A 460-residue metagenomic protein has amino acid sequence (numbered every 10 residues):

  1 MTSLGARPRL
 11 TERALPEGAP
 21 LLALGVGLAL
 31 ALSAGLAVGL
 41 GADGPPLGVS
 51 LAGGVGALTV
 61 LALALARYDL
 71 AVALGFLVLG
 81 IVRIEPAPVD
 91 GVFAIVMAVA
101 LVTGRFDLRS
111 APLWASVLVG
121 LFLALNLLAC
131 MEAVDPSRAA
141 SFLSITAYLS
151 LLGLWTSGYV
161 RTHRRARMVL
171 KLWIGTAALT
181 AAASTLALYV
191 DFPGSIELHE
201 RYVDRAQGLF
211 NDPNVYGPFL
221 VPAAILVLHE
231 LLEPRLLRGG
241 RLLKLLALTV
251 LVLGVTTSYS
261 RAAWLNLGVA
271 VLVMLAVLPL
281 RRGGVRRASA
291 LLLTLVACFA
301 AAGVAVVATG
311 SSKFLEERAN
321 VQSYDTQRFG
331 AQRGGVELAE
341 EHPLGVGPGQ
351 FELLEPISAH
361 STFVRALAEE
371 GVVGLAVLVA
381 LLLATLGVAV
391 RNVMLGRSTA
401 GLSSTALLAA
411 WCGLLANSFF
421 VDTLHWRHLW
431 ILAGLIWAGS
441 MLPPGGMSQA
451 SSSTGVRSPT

Functional and structural regions predicted by a protein language model:
T2-V26, L30, L395-A400, A433-T460: A juxtamembrane structural motif centered on a specific transmembrane helix
P16-G18, A182, L186-D191, T257 (+4 more regions): A membrane-periplasm/extracellular boundary helix in multi-pass inner-membrane enzymes that assemble envelope glycans
A29-S33, G56-L61, M97, G120-L128 (+7 more regions): Alpha-helical transmembrane segments of multi-pass inner-membrane proteins
A31-S33, I95-A100, G268-L272, L408-L415 (+1 more regions): Transmembrane alpha-helices of multi-pass inner-membrane enzymes
L47-A57, E85-R105, L143-L152, Y216-A224 (+3 more regions): Membrane-embedded alpha-helical segments of multi-pass membrane proteins, especially the transmembrane helices
A62-S150, L402, L414-L415: N-terminal hydrophobic segments of proteins, predominantly signal-anchor/transmembrane helices of inner/organellar
G194, G310-V372, R391-G396: Long extracytoplasmic/lumenal interhelical loops at the membrane interface of multi-pass membrane proteins
A247-T249, V390-F420, I436, S440: Loop-to-helix entry and N-terminal half of a specific, functionally important transmembrane alpha helix in multi-pass
